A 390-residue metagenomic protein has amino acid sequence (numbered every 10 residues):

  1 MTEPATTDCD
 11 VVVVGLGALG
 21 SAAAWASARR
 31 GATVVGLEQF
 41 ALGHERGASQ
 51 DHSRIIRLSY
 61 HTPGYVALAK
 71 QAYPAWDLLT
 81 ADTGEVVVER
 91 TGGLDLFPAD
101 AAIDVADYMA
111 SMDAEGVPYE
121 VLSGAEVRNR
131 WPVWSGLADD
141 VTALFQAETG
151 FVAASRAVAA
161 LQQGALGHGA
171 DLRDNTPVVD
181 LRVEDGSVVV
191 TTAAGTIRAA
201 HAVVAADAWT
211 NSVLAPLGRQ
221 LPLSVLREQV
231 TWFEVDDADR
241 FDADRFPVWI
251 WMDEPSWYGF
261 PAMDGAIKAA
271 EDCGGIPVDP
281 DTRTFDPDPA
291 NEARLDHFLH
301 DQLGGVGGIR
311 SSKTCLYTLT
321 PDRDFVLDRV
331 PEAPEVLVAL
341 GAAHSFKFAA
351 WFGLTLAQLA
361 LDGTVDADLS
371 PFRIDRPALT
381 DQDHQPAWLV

Functional and structural regions predicted by a protein language model:
A5-G17: Beta1/beta-strand and adjacent pyrophosphate-binding region of the FAD-binding site in flavoprotein oxidoreductases
V12-V14, I197-W209: Short hydrophobic core segments
W25-R29, V86-R90, T196, A208-E335: Active-site substrate-recognition segment that forms the wall of the catalytic cavity or substrate channel
A28-A48: Glycine-rich FAD pyrophosphate-binding loop
S53-R130, W257: Dinucleotide-binding Rossmann-like beta1-alpha1 core, especially the glycine-rich loop that anchors the ADP
L78, A99-D174, D180-D185: Flavin (FAD/FMN) cofactor-binding and adjacent substrate-gating region of FAD-dependent oxidoreductase domains
V179-I197: Conserved beta-strand-loop-beta-strand element in the redox core of flavoprotein oxidoreductases
H300-V390: C-terminal catalytic lobe of FAD-dependent flavoproteins
